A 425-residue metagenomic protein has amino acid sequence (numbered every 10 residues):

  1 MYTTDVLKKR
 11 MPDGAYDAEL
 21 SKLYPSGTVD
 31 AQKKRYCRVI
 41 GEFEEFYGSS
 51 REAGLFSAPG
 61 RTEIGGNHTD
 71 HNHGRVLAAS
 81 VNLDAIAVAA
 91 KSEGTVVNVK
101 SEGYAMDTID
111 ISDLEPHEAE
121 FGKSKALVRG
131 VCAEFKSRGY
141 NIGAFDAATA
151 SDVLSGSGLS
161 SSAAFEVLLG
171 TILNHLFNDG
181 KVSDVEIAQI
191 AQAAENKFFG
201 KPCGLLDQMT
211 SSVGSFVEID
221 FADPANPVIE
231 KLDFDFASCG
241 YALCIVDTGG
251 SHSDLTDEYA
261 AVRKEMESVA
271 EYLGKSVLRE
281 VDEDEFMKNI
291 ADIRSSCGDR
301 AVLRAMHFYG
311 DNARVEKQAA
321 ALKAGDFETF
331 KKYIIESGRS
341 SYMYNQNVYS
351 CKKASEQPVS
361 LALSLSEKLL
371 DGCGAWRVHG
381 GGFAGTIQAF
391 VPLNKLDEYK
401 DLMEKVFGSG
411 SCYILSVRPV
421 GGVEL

Functional and structural regions predicted by a protein language model:
M1-R61, I86, A90, G94-F121 (+2 more regions): C-terminal nucleotide
R75-E93, V213: Structural signature of FAD isoalloxazine-binding scaffolds in flavoprotein oxidoreductases
S80-N82, L159-D179, V391: DPxDG-like acidic metal-binding loop motif
N98-K100, A144-S151, K181-A193, K331-E336 (+1 more regions): Beta-strand segments within the central parallel beta-sheet cores of soluble alpha/beta enzyme folds
C132-S155: Glycine- and acidic-rich phosphate- and metal-coordinating loops
S137-F145, L173-I187, L393-V406: Phosphate-handling active-site elements
D179-P227, L232, L363-S366, W376-H379: Alpha/beta catalytic cores of group-transfer enzymes, especially the acyltransferase/condensing modules of polyketide
